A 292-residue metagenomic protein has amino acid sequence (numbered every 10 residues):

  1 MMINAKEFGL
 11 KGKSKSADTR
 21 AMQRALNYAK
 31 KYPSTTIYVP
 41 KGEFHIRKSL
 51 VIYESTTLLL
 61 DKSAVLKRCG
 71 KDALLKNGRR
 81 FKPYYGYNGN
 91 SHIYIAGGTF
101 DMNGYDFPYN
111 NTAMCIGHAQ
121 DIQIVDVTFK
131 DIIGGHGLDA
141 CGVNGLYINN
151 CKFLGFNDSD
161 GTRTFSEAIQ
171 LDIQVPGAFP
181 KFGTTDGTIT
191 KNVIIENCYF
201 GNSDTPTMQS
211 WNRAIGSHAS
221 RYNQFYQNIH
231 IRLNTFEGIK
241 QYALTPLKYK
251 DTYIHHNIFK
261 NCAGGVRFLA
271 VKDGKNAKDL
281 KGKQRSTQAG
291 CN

Functional and structural regions predicted by a protein language model:
A5-P40: Acidic Gly/Asp/Thr-rich repetitive segments characteristic of extracellular carbohydrate-active and adhesion proteins
M22, R47, C69-G86, D106-C115 (+5 more regions): Extracellular beta-strand/beta-solenoid scaffold signature
N27-K31, V51, F129: Residue-level signal for alpha-helix termini/capping positions
P33-A73, G78-R80, F100: N-terminal extracellular ligand-recognition/capping segment immediately after the signal peptide
P40-E43, A140-V143, K248: Short, well-ordered beta-to-alpha junction loops that form the rim of enzyme active sites and present histidine/acidic
D61-S63, G89-M102, Q120-D131, N144-N157 (+5 more regions): Right-handed parallel beta-helix
